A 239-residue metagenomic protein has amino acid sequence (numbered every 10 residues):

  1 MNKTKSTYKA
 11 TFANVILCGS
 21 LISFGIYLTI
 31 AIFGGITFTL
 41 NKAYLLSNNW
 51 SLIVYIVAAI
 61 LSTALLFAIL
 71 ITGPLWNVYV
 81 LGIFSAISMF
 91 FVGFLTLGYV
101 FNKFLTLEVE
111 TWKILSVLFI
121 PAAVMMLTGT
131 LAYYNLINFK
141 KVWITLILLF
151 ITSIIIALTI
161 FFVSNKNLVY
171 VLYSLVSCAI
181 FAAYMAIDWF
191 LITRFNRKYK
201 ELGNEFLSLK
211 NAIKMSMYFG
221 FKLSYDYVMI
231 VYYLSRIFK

Functional and structural regions predicted by a protein language model:
M1-K239: A hydrophobic alpha-helical transmembrane-helix feature that marks the membrane cores and membrane-interface segments
